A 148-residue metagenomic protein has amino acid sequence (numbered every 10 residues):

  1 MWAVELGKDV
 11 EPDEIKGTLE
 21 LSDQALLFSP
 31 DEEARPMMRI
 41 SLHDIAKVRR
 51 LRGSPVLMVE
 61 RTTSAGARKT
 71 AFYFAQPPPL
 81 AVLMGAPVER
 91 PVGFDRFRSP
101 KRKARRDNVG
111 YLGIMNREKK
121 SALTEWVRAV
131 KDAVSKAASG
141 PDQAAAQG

Functional and structural regions predicted by a protein language model:
M1-M37, A138-P141, G148: N-terminal recruitment modules of adaptor/scaffold proteins
R35-R39, H43-G148: Acidic, Ser/Thr- and proline-rich intrinsically disordered linker/docking segments of eukaryotic scaffolds
